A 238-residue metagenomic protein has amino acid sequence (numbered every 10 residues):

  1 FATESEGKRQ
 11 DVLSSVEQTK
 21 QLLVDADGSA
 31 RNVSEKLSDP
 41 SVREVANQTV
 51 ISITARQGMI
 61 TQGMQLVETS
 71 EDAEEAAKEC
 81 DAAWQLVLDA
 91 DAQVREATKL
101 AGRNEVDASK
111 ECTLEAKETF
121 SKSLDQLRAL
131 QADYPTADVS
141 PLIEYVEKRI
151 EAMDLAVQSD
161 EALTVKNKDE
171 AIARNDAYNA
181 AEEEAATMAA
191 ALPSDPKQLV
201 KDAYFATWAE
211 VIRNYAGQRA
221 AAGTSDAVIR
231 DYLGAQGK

Functional and structural regions predicted by a protein language model:
F1-Q65, E79, R95, A203 (+1 more regions): Leu/Val/Ala/Ile-rich N-terminal alpha-helices, chiefly Sec-type signal peptides and the beginnings
E35-K197: Extended amphipathic alpha-helical interaction segments
K168-K238: Hydrophilic extracytoplasmic domains
